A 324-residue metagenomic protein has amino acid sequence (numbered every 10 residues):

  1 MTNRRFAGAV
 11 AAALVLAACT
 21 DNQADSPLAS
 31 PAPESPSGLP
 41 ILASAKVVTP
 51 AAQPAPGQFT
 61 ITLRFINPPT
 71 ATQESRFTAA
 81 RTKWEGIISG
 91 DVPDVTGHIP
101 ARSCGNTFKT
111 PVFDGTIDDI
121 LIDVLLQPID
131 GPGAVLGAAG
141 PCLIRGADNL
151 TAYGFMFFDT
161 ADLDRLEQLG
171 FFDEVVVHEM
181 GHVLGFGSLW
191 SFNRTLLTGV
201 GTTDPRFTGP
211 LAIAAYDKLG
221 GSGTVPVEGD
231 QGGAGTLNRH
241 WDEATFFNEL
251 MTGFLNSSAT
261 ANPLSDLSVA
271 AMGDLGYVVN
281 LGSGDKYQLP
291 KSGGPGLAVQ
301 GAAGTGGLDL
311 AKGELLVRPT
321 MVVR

Functional and structural regions predicted by a protein language model:
M1-A9: Bacterial N-terminal signal peptides that target proteins for export
V15-A18: C-terminal motif of bacterial Sec signal peptides marking the signal peptidase cleavage site
D21: Short, conserved catalytic or interaction motifs in soluble domains
A24-V177, V183-R324: Extracellular zinc-dependent metalloprotease catalytic-domain scaffold
